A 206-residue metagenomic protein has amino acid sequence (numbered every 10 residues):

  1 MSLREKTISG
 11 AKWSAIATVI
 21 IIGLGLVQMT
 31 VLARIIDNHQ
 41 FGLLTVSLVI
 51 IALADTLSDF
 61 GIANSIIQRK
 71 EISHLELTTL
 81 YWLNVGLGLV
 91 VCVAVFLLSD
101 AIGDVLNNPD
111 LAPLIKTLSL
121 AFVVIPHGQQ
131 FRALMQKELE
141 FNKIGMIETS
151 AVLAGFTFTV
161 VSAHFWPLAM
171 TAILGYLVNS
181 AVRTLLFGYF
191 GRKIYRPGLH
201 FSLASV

Functional and structural regions predicted by a protein language model:
M1-I8, A33-N38, I51-N84, I102-G103 (+1 more regions): Transmembrane-helix boundary and interhelical linker motifs in polytopic inner-membrane proteins
M1-L3, T7, N142, L185-V206: Interhelical loop/hinge segments that connect adjacent transmembrane helices in multipass membrane
L3-A11, F41, E76-L77, L111 (+2 more regions): Primarily residues marking transmembrane-helix entry/exit sites
L3-F60, L87-S99, A151-F156, V160 (+2 more regions): Signature of the first transmembrane helix
G10, S14, F41-L43, L80 (+3 more regions): Alpha-helical transmembrane segments and their helix-entry boundary regions
L32-N38, K70-E71, L98-N108, S162-P167 (+1 more regions): Short helix-capping/hinge motifs at transmembrane helix termini and TM-loop junctions
I50-A54, V93, L97, N108-L134 (+2 more regions): Alpha-helical transmembrane segments of multi-pass membrane proteins
A112-S119, G145-K193: Hydrophobic alpha-helical transmembrane segments
